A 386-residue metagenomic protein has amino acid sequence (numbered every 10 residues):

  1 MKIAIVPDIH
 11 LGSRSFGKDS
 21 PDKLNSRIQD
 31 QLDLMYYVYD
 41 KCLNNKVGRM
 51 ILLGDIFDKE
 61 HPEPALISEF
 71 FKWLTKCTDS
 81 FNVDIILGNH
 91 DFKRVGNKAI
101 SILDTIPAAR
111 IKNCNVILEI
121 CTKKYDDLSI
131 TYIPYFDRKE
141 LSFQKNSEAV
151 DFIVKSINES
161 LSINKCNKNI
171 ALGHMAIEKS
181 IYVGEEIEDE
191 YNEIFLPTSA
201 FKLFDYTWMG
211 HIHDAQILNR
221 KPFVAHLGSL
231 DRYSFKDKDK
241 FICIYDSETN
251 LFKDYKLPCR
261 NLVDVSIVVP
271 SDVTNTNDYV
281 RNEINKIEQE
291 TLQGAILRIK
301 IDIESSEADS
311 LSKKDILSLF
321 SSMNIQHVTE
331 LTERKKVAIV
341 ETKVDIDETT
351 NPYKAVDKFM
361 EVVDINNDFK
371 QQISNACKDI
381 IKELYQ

Functional and structural regions predicted by a protein language model:
M1-E69, D79, N167, N375-D379 (+1 more regions): N-terminal active-site segment of His-dependent metallophosphoesterases
A4, S129-T131, C243, V263: Conserved beta-strand elements of the Class I
H10, F57, D137-K139, E304-D309: Short acidic, S/G/P-rich loop/turn micro-motifs used as interaction or catalytic elements
D33, N44, S247-Q386: Accessory, non-catalytic peripheral segments of nucleic-acid enzymes
Y37-N45, W73-K76, S156-S160, N282 (+1 more regions): A generic secondary-structure signal
R49, E60-V224, S229-S234: His/Asp/Glu-rich metal-coordinating catalytic cores of metallo-dependent phosphodiesterases/hydrolases acting on
M50, V83-D84, L128-I130, N169-A171 (+2 more regions): Hydrophobic beta-strand segments of well-ordered beta-sheets in folded domains
Y206, G210-T276: A conserved active-site cap/scaffold subdomain adjacent to cofactor or substrate pockets
